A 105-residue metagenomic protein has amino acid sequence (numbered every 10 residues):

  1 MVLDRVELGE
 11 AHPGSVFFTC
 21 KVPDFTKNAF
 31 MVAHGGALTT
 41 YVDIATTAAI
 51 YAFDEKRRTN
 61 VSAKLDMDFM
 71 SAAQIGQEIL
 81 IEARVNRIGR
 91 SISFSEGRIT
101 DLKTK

Functional and structural regions predicted by a protein language model:
M1-K105: Terminal targeting signals and extreme-terminal segments of soluble enzymes
